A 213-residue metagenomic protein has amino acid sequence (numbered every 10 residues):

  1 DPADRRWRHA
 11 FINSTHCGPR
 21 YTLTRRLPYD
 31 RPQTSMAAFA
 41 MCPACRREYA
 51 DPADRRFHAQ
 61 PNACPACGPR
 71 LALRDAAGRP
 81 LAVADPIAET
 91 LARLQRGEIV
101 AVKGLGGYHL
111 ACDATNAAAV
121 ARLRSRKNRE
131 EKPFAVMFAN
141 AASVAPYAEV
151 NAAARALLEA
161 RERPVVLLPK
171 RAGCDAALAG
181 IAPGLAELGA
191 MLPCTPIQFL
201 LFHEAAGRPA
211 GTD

Functional and structural regions predicted by a protein language model:
D1-D213: Active-site-adjacent structural elements in enzyme catalytic cores
